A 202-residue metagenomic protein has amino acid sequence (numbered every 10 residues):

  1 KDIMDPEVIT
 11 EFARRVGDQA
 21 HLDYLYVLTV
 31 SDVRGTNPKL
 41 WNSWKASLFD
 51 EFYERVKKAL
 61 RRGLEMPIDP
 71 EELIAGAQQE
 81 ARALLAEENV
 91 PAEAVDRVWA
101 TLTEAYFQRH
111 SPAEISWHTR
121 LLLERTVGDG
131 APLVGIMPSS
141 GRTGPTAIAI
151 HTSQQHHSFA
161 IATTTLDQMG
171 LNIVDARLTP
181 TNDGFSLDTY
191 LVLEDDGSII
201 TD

Functional and structural regions predicted by a protein language model:
K1: Histidine- and acidic-residue-rich, metal-dependent catalytic cores
D5-D202: Regulatory modules associated with amino-acid/nitrogen control
